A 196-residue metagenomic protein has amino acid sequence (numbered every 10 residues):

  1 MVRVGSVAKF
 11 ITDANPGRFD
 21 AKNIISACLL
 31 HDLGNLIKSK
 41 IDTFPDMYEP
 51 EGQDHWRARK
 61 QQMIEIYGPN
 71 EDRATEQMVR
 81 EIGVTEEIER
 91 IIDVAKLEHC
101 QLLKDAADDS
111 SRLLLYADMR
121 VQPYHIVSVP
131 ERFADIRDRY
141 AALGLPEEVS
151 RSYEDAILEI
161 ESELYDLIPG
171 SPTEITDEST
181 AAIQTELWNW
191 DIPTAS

Functional and structural regions predicted by a protein language model:
M1-I11, D20: Conserved, hydrophobic alpha-helical core segments of structured domains
V7-F10, M119, E163: Alpha-helical scaffold segments in carbohydrate-active enzymes
I11-N15, S171: Solvent-exposed amphipathic alpha-helical surface segments
P16-Y140: Divalent metal-dependent catalytic cores for phosphoryl transfer on phosphate-bearing substrates
R139, L143, E147: His-Asp-centered catalytic microenvironments across diverse enzyme cores, prominently the transglutaminase-like
P146-S196: Charged phosphate-binding loop/patch that engages nucleotide di/tri-phosphates or the phosphate backbone of nucleic
